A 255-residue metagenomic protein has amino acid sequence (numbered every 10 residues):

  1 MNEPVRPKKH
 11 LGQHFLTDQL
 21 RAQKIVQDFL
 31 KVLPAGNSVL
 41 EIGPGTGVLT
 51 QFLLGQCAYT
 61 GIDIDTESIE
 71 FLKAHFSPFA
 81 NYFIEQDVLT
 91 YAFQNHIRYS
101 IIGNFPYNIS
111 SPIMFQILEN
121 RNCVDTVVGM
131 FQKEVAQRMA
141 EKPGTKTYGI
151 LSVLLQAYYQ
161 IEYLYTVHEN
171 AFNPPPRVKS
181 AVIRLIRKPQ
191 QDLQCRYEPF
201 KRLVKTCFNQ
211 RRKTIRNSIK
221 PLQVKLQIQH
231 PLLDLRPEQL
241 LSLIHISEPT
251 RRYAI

Functional and structural regions predicted by a protein language model:
M1-R202, T206: Catalytic cores of RNA-modifying enzymes
Q23, K220, Q229-H230, S247: SAM-dependent transferase fold signal centered on methyltransferase-like domains, encompassing both Class I
Q56, L241-L243: Ser/Thr-centered flexible coil motifs
Q194-C195, Q223-H230: Strongly charged, low-complexity linkers/loops
P231-L240: Catalytic core of IPPT-family isopentenyl/dimethylallyl transferases that prenylate adenosine-containing substrates
I244-I255: Single conserved hydrophobic/aromatic residue that forms the stacking wall/gate of nucleotide- or nucleobase-binding
